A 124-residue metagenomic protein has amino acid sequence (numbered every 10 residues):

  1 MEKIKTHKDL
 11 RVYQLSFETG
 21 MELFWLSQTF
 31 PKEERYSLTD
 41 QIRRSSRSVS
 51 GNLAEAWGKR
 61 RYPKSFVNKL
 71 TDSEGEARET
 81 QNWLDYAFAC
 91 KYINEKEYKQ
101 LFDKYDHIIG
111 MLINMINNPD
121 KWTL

Functional and structural regions predicted by a protein language model:
M1-E55, K59-L124: Short, C-terminally biased terminal segments at protein or domain edges
